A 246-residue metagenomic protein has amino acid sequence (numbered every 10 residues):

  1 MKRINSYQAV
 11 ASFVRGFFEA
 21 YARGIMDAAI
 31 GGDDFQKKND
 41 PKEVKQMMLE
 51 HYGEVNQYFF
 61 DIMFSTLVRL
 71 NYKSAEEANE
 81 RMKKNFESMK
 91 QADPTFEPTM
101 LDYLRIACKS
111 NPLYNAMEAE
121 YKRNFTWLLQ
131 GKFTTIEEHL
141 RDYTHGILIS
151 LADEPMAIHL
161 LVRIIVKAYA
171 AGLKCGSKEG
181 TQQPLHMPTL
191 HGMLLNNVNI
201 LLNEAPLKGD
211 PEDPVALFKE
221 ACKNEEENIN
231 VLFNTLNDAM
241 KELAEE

Functional and structural regions predicted by a protein language model:
M1-Q8, I25-V162, L173-E225, I229-E246: Extended non-catalytic scaffold regions that mediate assembly and binding in large macromolecular machines
F17: Double-stranded RNA-binding/processing signature
Y21-A22, M26, V166: Long tandem-repeat architecture
